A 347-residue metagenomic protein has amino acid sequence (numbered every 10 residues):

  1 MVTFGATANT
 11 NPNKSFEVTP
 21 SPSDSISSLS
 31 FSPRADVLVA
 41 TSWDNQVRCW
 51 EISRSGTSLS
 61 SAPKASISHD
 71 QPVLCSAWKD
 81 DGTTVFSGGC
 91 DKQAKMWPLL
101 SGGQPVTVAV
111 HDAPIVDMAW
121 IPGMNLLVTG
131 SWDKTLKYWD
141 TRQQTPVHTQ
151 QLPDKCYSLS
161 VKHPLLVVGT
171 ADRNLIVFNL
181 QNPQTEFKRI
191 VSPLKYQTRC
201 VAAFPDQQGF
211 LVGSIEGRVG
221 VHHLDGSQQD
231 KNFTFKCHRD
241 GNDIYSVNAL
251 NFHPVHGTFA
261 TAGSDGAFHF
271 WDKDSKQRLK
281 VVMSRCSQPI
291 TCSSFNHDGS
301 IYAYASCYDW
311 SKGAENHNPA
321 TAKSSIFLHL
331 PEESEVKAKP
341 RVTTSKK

Functional and structural regions predicted by a protein language model:
M1-T10, E186, L194-R199, P205 (+3 more regions): Terminal intrinsically disordered, low-complexity extensions flanking WD-repeat/beta-propeller proteins
S15, S25, R34, P63 (+16 more regions): WD40/WD-repeat beta-propeller blade-loop signature
S15-E17, S58-K64, G103-V106, T145-H148 (+4 more regions): A structural motif specific to WD40 beta-propellers
V18-N45: Beta-strand-rich domains and repeat architectures in extracellular enzymes and scaffolds, especially beta-propellers
T19-I26, S66-L74, V108-I115, Q143 (+4 more regions): WD40/WD-repeat beta-propeller blade N-cap
L29-A35, S76-G82, M118-N125, L152 (+5 more regions): Loop/turn segments within WD40 beta-propeller blades
R34, T41-D44, S87-D91, G123 (+5 more regions): Conserved strand-to-loop turn within each blade of WD40 beta-propeller repeats
V47-I52, S76, G88, A94-L99 (+10 more regions): WD40-repeat beta-propellers
